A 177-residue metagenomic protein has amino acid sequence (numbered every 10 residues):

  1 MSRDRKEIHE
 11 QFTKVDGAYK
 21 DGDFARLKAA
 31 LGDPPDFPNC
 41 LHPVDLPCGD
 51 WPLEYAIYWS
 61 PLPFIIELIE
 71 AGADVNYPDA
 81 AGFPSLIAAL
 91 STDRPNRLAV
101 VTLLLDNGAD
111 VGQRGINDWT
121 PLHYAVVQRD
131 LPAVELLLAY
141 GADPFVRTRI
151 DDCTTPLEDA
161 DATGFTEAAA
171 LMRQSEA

Functional and structural regions predicted by a protein language model:
M1-G17, N107, Y140, D151-T154 (+1 more regions): Ankyrin-repeat-protein effector appendages
S2-I8, G17-P34, L46-D50: Extended repeat-based scaffolds of very large eukaryotic assembly and lipid-transport proteins
I8-V15, C40-Y55, P78-L90, R114-T120 (+1 more regions): Ankyrin-repeat boundary/"N-cap" motif
G17-G22, Y55-P61, A88-R97, Y124-D130 (+1 more regions): Ankyrin repeat A-helix N-terminal signature
L31-P38, I66-D74, T102-D110, E135-D143 (+1 more regions): Ankyrin repeat domain, specifically the short helix-to-loop turn at the C-terminus of the second helix of each repeat
G82-F83, L90-L104: Eukaryotic tandem repeat interaction scaffolds
G112-T154: Ankyrin-repeat and related helical/solenoid repeat scaffolds used for protein-protein interactions
